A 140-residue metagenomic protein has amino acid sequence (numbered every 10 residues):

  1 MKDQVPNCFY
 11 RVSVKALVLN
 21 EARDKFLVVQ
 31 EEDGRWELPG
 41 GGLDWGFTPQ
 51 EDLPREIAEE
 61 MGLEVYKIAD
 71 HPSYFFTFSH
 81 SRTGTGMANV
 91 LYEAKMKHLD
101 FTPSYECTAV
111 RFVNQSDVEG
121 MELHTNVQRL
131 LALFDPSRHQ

Functional and structural regions predicted by a protein language model:
M1-K15: Acidic, metal-coordinating catalytic segment for phosphate/diphosphate chemistry, firing primarily on the Nudix
Y10-V12, W36, T85, R111: Residues that recognize and position ribonucleotide moieties
V12-V14, D24, A88-V90, T108: Change "...and in nucleic-acid phosphodiester-cleaving endonucleases..." to "...and in nucleic-acid processing enzymes
V18-L19: Hydrophobic beta-strand positions
D24-E59: Conserved Nudix-box catalytic region and its N-terminal flanking loop in Nudix hydrolases and closely related
D24-K25, H98-T102: Short helix-loop capping/hinge motifs at secondary-structure junctions, enriched in acidic/polar residues
G62-L99: Active-site segment of metal-dependent pyrophosphate-handling enzymes, primarily the Nudix hydrolase catalytic core
L91-E93, T102-L133: NUDIX/MutT-family hydrolases
